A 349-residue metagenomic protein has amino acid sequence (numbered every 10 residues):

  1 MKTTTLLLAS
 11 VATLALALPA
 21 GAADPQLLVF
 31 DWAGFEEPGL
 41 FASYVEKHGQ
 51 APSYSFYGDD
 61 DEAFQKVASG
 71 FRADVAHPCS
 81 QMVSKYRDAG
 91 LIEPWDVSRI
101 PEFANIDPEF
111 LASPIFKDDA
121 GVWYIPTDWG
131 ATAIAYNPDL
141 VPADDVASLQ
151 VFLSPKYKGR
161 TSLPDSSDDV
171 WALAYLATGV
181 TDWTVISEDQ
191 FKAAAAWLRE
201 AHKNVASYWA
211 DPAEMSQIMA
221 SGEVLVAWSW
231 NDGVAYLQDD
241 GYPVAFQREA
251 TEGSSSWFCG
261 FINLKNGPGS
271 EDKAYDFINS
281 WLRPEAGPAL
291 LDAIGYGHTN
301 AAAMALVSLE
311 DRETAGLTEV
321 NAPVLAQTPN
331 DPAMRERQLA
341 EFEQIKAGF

Functional and structural regions predicted by a protein language model:
A23-Y86: Early extracytoplasmic/lumenal segment of secretory-pathway proteins
A42, A63-R72, D88-A89, V151 (+1 more regions): Short helices/loops that flank or line small-molecule/ion binding pockets
D74-P78, Y208, L225-W230: Paired acidic/hydrophobic, glycine-rich loop segments that form the ligand-binding mouth/hinge of periplasmic-binding
H77-V83, R87-A206, A210-S216: Extracytoplasmic ligand-binding site segments that recognize negatively charged/polar headgroups
M82-K85, A220, V226-P243: A ligand-binding cleft/hinge motif common to bilobed small-molecule-binding domains
A135-L140, Y175-A177, F258-S270, A289-A293: A bilobed periplasmic-binding-protein/Venus flytrap-type ligand-binding module shared by bacterial periplasmic
F191-A201, D240-K265: Periplasmic-binding protein-like
P288-F349: C-terminal capping/gating helix-and-loop segments adjacent to ligand/active sites or protein-protein/ligand interfaces
